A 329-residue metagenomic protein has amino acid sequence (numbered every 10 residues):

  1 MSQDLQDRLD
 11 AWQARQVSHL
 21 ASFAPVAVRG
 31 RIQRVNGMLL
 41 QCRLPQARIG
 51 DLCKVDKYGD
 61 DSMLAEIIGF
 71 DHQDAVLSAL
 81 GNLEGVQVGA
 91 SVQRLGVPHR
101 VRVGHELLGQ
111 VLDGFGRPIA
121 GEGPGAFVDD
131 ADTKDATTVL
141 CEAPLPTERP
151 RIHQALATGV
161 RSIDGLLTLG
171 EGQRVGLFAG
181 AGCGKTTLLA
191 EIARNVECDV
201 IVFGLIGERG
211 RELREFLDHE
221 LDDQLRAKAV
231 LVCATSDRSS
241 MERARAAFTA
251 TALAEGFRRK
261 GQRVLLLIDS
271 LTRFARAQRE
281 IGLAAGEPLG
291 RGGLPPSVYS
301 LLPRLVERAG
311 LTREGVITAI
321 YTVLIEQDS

Functional and structural regions predicted by a protein language model:
S2-A14, S18-P25, R31-T158: Acidic-enriched and Gly/Ser
L5-Q6, V26-V28, A65, G85-V86 (+6 more regions): Short amphipathic alpha-helical segments, especially helix-boundary/capping motifs
A27, E106-L107, D164, A250: Glycine/charge-rich, flexible interdomain linkers and switch-proximal surface loops that mediate coupling
R161: Gly/Ser-rich catalytic serine loop of serine hydrolases
G165-S329: P-loop NTPase catalytic core
